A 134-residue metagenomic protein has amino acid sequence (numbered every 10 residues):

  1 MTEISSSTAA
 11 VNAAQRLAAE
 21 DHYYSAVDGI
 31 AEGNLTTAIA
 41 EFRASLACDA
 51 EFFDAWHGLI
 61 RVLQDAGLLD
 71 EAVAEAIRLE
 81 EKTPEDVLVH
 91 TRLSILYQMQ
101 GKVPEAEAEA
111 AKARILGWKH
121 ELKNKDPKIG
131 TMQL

Functional and structural regions predicted by a protein language model:
T2-D21, K125, Q133: TPR-adjacent "capping" and linker segments in tetratricopeptide-repeat scaffold/adaptor proteins
T2-E3, E32-E41, A66-R78, Q100-K112: Structural signature of tandem alpha-helical TPR/SEL1-like repeats, specifically the intra-repeat loop/turn
A14, C48, K82-T83, I115-L116 (+1 more regions): Structural marker of alpha-solenoid helical repeat scaffolds
Q15-C48: Alpha-helical segment of the N-proximal tetratricopeptide repeat
